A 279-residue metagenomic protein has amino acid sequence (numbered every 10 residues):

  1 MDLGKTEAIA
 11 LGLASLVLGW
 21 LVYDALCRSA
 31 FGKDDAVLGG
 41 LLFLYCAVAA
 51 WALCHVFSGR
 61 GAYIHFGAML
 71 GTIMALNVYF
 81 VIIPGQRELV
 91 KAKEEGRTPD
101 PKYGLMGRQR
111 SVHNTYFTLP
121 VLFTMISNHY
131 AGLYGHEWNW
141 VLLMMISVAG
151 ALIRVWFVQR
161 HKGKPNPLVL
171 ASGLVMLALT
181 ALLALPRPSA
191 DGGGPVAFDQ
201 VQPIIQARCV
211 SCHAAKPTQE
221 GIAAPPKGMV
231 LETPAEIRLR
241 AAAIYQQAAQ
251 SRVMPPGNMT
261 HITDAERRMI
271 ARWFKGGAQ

Functional and structural regions predicted by a protein language model:
M1-D35, G135-E137: Membrane-interface helix-loop-helix modules in multi-pass inner-membrane proteins
G4-L16, G59-Y79: Alpha-helical transmembrane segments
L21-V22, V78-K93: Membrane-water interface of transmembrane alpha-helices
F31-I73: Long, highly hydrophobic alpha-helical transmembrane signal-anchor segments
G32-G40, G135-N139, R160-V175: Membrane-interfacial entry segments at the cytosolic side of transmembrane helices
A49-I64, F117-H136: Alpha-helical transmembrane segments and their membrane-interface junctions in multi-pass membrane proteins
Q86, P101-P120: Loop-to-transmembrane boundary segments
K164-Q279: Aromatic- and Gly/Pro-enriched helix-to-coil junctions and flexible linker segments
